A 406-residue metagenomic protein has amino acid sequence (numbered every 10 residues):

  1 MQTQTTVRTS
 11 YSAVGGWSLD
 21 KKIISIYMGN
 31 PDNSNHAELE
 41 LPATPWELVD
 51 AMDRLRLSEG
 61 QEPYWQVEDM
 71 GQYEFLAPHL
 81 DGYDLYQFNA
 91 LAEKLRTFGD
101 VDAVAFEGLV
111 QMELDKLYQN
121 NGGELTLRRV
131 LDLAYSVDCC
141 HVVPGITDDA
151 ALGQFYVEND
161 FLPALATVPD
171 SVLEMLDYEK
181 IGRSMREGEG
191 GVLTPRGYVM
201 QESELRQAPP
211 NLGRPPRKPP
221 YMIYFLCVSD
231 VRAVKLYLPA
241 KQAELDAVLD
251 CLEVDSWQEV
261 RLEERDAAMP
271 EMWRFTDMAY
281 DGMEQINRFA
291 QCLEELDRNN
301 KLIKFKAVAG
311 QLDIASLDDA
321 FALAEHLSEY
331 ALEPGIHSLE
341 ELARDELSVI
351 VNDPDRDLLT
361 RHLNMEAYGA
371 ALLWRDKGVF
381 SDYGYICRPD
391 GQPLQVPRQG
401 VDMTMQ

Functional and structural regions predicted by a protein language model:
M1-T3, D177, N364, R398-Q406: Non-Sec secretion/translocation targeting segments of pathogen effectors
Q2-E62, P219-V254: N-terminal ordered "arm"
Q2-V14, P195-P216: Long, contiguous juxta-domain segments that are non-catalytic but functionally important
S12, L19-K21, I26-D32, L41-A43 (+2 more regions): C-terminal structured domains
S18-I24, M28-N30, E40, D148 (+8 more regions): Poly-acidic low-complexity segments
S25-M28, N159-L205, P215-V228, R344-P393: C-terminal structured interaction module
W46-L48, R183, A243-L245, M269 (+2 more regions): A broad, structure-centric signal for solvent-exposed, well-ordered loop/edge residues that line or flank functional
A51-V172, M200-M222, V231-D357, R361 (+1 more regions): Mixed-charge (acidic/basic) macromolecular-recognition segments
